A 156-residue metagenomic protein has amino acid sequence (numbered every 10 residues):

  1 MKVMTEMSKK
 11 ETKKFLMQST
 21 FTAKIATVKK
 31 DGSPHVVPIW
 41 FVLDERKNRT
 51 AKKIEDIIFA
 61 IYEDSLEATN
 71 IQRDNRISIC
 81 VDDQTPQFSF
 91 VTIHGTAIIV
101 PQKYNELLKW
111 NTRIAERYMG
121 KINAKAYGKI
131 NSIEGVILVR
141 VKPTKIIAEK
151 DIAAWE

Functional and structural regions predicted by a protein language model:
M1-S19: Extreme N-terminal tail/first-helix region
K2-V3, S89-E156: Charged, gly/pro-rich active-site loop segments
M7, S19-K24, K121-N123: Short Pro/Gly-enriched beta-strand edge/turn motifs at strand-loop
Q18-S19, D74, T144: Structured helix-beta-strand junction loops
T20-E63, I77-V81, V91-T92: Short beta-strand segments
I61-L66, Y118: Short, solvent-exposed aromatic-acidic interface loops
T85: Short His-centered aromatic/hydrophobic patch
